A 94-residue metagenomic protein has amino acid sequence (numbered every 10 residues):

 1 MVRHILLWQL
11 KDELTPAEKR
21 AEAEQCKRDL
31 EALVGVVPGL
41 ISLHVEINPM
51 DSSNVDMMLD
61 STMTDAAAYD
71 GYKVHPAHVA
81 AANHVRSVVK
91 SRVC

Functional and structural regions predicted by a protein language model:
M1-D56, T64-G71: Short S/T/G/P-rich N-terminal loop/turn motif that feeds into the first structured element of a domain
H4, H75-H78: Histidine-centered active-site/metal-ligand motif
Q25, H75, H84-S87: Residues within well-ordered alpha-helical secondary structure of globular protein domains
H44-S53, A82-C94: Glycine-rich beta-strand-turn "strand-cap" elements at beta-sheet edges
Y72, A81: Residues that scaffold the ATP/ADP-binding catalytic core of kinase and kinase-like folds
